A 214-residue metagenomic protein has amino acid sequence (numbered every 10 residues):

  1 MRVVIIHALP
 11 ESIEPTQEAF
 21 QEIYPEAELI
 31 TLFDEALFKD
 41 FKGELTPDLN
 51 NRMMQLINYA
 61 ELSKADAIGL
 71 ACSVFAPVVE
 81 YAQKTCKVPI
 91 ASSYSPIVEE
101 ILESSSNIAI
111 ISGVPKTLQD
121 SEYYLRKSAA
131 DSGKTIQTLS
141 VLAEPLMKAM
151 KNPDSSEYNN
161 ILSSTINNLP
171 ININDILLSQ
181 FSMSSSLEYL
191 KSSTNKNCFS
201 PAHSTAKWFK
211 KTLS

Functional and structural regions predicted by a protein language model:
M1-S214: Non-catalytic structural scaffold of enzyme domains
